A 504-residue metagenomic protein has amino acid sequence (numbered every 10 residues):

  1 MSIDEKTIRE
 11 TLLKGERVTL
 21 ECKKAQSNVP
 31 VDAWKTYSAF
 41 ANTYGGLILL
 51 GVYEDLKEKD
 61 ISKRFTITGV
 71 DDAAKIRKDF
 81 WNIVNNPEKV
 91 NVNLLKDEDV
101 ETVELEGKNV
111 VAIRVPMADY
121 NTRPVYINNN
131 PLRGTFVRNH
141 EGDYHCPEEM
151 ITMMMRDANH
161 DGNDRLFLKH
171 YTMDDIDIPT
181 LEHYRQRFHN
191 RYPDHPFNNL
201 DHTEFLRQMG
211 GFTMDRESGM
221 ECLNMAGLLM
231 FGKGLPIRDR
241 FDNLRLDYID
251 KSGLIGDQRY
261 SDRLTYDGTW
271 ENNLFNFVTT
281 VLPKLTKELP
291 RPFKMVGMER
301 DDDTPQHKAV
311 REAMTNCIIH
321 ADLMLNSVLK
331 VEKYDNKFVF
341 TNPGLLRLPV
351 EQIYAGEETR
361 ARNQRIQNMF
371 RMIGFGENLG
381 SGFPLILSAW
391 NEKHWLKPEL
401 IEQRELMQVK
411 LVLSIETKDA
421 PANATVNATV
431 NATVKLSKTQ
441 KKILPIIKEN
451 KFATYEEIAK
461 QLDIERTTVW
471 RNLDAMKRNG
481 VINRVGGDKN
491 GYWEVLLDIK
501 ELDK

Functional and structural regions predicted by a protein language model:
M1-T417, A453-E457, D463-I464, T468-R471 (+1 more regions): Conserved N-terminal catalytic/coupling substructures associated with nucleotide/phosphate chemistry
L282, K441-K448: Hydrophobic residues on short alpha-helical segments
A420-K442: Short alpha-helical segments that sit at the start of domains
T433-T439, T454, V485-K504: Short, cationic-aromatic polyanion-contact patches
A475-N479: Alpha-helical DNA-recognition elements
